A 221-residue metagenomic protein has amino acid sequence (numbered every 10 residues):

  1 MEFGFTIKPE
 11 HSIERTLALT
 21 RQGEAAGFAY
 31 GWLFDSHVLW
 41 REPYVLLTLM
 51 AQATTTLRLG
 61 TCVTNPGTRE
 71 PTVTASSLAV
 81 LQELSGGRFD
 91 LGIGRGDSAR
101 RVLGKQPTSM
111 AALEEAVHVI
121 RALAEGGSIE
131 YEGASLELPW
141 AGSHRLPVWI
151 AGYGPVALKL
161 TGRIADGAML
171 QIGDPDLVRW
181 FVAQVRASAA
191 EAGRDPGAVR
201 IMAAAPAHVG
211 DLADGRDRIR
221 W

Functional and structural regions predicted by a protein language model:
M1-W221: Active-site-adjacent structural elements that line small-molecule/cofactor binding pockets in enzymes
